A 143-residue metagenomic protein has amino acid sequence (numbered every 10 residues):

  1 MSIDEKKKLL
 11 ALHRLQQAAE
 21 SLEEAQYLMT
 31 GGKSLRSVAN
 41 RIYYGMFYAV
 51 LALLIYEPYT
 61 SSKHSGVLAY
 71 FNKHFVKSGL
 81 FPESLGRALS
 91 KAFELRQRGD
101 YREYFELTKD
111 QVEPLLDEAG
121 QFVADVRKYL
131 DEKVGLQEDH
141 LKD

Functional and structural regions predicted by a protein language model:
M1-D143: Terminal alpha-helical segments
